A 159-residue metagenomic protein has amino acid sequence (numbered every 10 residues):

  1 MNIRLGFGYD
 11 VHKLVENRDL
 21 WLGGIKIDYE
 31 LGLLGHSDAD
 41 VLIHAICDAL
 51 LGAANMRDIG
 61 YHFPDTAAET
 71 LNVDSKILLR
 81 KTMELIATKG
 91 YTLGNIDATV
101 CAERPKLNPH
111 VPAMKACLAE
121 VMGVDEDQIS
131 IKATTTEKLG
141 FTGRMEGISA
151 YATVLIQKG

Functional and structural regions predicted by a protein language model:
M1-N2, G159: Short, low-complexity, intrinsically disordered N-terminal peptides in bacterial proteins
N2-P112, M122: RNase III-family endoribonuclease catalytic core
N108-P109, K138-F141: Short active-site-adjacent structural elements
V111-K115, M145: Short, low-complexity, polybasic intrinsically disordered segments
L118: Glycine-rich, mobile lid/loop segments that gate access to catalytic sites or pores
D125-Q128: Short acidic capping loops at alpha-helix termini that bridge into adjacent secondary structure
I131-T135: Pyridoxal 5′-phosphate
T142-G159: C-terminal edge-of-domain segments
